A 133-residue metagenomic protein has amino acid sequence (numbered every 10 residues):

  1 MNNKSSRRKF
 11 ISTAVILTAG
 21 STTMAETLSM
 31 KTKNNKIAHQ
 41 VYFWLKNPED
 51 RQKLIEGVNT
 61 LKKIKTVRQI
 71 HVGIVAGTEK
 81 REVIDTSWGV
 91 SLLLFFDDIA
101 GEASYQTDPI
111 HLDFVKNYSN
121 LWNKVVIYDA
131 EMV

Functional and structural regions predicted by a protein language model:
M1-T18: N-terminal secretory signal peptides and thylakoid transit peptides that target proteins across membranes
R7, P48-R51, I99: Residues at or immediately preceding the N-termini of alpha-helices
I16-A19, A25-T27: A compositional/biophysical signature of low hydrophobicity enriched in polar/charged and small residues
M24-Q52: C-terminal segment of N-terminal export signals and the immediately downstream linker at the start of the mature
A25-M30, K62-W88, N120, I127-M132: Short, glycine- and small/hydrophobic-rich beta-strand elements in well-ordered beta-sheets
N35-W44, R81-Q106: Short, well-ordered beta-strand segments in beta-rich or mixed alpha/beta enzyme and ligand-binding folds
P48-V75, P109-S119: Short amphipathic alpha-helical segments
L94-V133: Surface-exposed, polar helix/loop patches in the mature regions of secreted/periplasmic/lumenal proteins that form
